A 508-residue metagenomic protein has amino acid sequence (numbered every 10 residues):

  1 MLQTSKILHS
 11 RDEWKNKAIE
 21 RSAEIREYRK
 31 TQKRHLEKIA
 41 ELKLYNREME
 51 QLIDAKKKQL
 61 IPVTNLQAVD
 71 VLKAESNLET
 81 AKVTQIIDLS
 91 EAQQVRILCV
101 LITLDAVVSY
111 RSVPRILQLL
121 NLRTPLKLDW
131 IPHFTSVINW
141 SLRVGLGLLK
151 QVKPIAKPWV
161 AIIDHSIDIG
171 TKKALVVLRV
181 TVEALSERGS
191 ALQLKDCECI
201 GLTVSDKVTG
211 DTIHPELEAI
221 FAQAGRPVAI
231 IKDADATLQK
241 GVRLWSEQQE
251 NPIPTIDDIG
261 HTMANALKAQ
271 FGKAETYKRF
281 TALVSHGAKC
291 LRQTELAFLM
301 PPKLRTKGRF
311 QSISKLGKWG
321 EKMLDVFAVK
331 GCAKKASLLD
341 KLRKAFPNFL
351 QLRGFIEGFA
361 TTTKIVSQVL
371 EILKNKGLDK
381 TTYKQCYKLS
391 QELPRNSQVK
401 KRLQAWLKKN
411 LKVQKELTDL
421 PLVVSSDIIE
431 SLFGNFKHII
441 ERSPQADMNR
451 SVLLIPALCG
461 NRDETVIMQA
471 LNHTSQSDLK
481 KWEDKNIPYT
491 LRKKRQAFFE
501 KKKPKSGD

Functional and structural regions predicted by a protein language model:
M1, L8, D12-K15, I19-S22 (+5 more regions): Specific heptad-register signal in long alpha-helical coiled-coils
R34-I86: Basic, low-complexity segments
E79-V95, L101, Y110, L122-I230 (+7 more regions): RNase H-like nuclease fold core
L104: Detector for conserved single-position "signature" residues within domains
R111-R115: Residues within the helices of the helix-turn-helix
D235-W245, S285-D508: Acidic/histidine-rich catalytic cores and adjacent linkers of DNA breakage/strand-transfer/modification proteins
F280-T281: Hydrophobic/aromatic interaction determinants used to assemble and anchor large protein complexes
